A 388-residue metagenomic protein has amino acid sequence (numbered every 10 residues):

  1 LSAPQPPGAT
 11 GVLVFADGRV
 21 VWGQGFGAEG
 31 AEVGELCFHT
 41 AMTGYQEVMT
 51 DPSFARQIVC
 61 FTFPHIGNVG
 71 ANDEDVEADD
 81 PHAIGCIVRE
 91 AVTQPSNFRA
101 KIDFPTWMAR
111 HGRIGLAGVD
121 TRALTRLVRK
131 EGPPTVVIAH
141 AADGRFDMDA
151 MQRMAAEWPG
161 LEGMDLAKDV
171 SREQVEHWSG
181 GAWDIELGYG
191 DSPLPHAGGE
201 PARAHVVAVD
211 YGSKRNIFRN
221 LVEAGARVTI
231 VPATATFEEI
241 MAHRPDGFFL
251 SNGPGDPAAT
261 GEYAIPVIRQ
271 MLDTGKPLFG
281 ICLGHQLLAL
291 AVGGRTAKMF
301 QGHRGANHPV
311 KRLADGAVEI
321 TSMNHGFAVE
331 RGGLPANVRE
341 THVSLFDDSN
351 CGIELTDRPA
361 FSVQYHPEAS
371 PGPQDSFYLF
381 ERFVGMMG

Functional and structural regions predicted by a protein language model:
L1-H243, G255, S370-G372, R382-G388: RNA-binding accessory domains that recognize and position tRNA/RNA substrates
G25-F26, P64, N324, L355 (+1 more regions): Residue-level structural signal for beta-strand termini and adjacent loop
I114, H205, P277-F279, R295 (+1 more regions): Proline-centered loop/turn at the N-terminus of a beta-strand
H205-D210, T321-S322, F361-Y365: Active-site-proximal beta-strand elements of phosphoester/diester hydrolases
G247, S251-R331, G372-M386: Cysteine-nucleophile active-site neighborhood
G316-R358: Catalytic beta-strand/loop cores that center a nucleophilic Ser/Cys/Thr and support acyl-enzyme chemistry
G352-G388: A glycine-centered loop/beta-turn motif at secondary-structure junctions
